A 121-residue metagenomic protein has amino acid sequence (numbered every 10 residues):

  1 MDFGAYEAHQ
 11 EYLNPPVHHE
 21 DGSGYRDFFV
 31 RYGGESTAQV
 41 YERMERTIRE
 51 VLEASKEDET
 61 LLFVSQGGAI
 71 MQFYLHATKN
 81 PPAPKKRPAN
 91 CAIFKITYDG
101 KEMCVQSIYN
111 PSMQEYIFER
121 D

Functional and structural regions predicted by a protein language model:
M1-L13, E53-E59, L75-D121: Acidic, low-complexity terminal tails and accessory targeting/binding regions of phosphate-metabolizing enzymes
M1-R43, E119-D121: Phosphate-handling substructures
H19-D21, F63, A83: Homeobox/homeodomain signature
E35, R43, S65-G68, P88: Short beta->alpha linker loops
Y41, E45-E53, Y74: Generic structural signal for well-ordered alpha-helical scaffold segments
E57-G67: Generic beta-sheet signal
A69-F73: Glycine-rich phosphate-binding loops at beta-strand->alpha-helix junctions
